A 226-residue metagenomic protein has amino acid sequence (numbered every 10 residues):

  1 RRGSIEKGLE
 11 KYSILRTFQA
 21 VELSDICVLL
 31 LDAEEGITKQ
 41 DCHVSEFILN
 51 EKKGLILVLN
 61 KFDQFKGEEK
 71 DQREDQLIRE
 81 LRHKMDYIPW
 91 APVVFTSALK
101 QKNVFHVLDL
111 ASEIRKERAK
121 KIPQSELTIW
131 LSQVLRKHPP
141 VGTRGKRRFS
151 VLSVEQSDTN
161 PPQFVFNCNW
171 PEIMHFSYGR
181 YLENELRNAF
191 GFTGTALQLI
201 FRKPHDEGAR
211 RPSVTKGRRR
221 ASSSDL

Functional and structural regions predicted by a protein language model:
G3-L15, Q19, L23-L30, E34-L226: C-terminal-of-GTPase-core extension/linker across diverse P-loop GTPases
